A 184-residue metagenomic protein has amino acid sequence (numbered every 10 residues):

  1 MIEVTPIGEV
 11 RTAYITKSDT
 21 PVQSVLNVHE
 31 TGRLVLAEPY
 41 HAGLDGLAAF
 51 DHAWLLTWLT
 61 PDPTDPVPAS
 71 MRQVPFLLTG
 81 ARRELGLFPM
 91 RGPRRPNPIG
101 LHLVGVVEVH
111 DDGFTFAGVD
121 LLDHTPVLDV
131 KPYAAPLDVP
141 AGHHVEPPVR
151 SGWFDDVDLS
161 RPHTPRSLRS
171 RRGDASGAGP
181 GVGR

Functional and structural regions predicted by a protein language model:
M1-L101, V107-R184: Cys-His-centered catalytic/binding microenvironment captured across papain-like cysteine peptidases and homologous
